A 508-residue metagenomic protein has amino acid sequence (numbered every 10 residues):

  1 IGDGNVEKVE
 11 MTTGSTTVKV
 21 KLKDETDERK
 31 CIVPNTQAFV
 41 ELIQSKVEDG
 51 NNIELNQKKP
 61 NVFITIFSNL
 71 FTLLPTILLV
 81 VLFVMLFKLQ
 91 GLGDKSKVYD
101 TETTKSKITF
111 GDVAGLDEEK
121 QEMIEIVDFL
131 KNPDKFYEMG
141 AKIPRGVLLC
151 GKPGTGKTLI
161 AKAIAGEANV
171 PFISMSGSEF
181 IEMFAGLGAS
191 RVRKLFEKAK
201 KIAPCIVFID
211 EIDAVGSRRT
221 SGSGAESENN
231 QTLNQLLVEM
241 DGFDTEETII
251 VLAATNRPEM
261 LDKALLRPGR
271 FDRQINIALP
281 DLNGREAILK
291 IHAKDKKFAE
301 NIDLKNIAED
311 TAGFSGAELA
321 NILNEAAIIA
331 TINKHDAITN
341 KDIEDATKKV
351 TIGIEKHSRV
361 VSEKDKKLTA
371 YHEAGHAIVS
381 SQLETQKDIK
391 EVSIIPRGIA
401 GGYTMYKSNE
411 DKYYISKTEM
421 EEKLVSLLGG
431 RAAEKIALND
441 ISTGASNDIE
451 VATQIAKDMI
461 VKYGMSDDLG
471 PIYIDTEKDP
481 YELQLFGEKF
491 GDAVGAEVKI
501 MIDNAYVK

Functional and structural regions predicted by a protein language model:
G2-I124, D128-D134, I143-P144, C150-T155 (+3 more regions): Membrane-proximal soluble domains of inner-membrane proteins
N51-I53, I206, I277-E344, K349 (+4 more regions): Conserved C-terminal "switch" segment of AAA+ ATPases
V62-S68, M139-L149, D310, V361-E363 (+3 more regions): Glycine/charge-rich, flexible interdomain linkers and switch-proximal surface loops that mediate coupling
K95-T103, G166-P171, D213, N256 (+5 more regions): Flexible hinge/switch segments at interdomain interfaces of large molecular machines
K97-A308, F314, A326: Walker A/P-loop NTP-binding motif of AAA+ ATPase domains
P144, L368-A370, A377-K508: Soluble catalytic regions of large protease machineries
R218-G222, H357-S358, T404-S408, N439: Short acidic, glycine/proline-rich loop/turn micro-motifs
R218-S221, E246, D262-L266, R273 (+10 more regions): AAA+ P-loop NTPase nucleotide-binding core of proteostasis motors
